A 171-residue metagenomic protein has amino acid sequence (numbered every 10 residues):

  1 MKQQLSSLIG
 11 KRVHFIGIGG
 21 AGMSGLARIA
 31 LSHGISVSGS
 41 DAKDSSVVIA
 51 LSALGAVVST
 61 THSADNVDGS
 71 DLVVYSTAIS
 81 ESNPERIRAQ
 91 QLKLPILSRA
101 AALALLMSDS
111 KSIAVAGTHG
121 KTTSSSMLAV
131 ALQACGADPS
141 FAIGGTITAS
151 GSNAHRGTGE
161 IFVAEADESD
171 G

Functional and structural regions predicted by a protein language model:
M1-V57, G69, V73, Q91-L94 (+1 more regions): ATP-dependent carboxylate-amine ligase
Q4, I29-S32, S52, N66 (+1 more regions): Phosphate-binding loop of NTP-binding sites
G10, G20, G39, T61 (+3 more regions): Glycine-centered flexibility motif
H14, H62, H119-G120: Histidine-centered active-site/metal-ligand motif
V37-D41, V58-S59, V73-Y75, S140-A142 (+1 more regions): Short, hydrophobic beta-strand segments that form beta-sheet elements in well-ordered domains
S45, H62-A64, S98: A diffuse structural propensity rather than consistent per-protein peaks
V57-G69, S152: Short acidic low-complexity segments
